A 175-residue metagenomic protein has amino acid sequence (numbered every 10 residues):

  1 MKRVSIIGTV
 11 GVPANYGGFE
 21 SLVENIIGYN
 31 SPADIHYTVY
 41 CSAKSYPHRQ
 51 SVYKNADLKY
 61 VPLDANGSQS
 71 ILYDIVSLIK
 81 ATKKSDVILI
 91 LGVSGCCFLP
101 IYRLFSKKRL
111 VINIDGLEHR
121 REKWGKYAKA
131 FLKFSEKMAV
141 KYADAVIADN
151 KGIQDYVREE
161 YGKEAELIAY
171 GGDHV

Functional and structural regions predicted by a protein language model:
K2, T9-N15, G28-N66, G152-E160: N-terminal strand-loop element at the rim of the active site of nucleotide-sugar-dependent glycosyltransferases
I7, F19-L22, Y40-S42, I90-G92 (+2 more regions): Replace "coordinates the UDP/GDP/TDP-sugar" with "coordinates nucleotide-activated sugar donors
G18-N30, S77: Short amphipathic alpha-helix
Y53-I79, E122-A128: A short, charged, and often flexible helix/loop element on the N-terminal side of the glycosyltransferase catalytic
N66-S68, C97, V111-A128, Y142-A145 (+1 more regions): A short, histidine- and acid-enriched strand-loop-helix "catalytic/donor-clamping" loop that lines the nucleotide-sugar
Q69-T82, D86-D115: An aromatic- and histidine-rich active-site surface loop
I79-T82, L104, A128-V146: Membrane-proximal helix-turn-helix segments that form the acceptor-binding/catalytic region of lipid-linked
R109-I112, K137-V175: Donor nucleotide-sugar binding/catalytic pocket of nucleotide-sugar-dependent glycosyltransferases
